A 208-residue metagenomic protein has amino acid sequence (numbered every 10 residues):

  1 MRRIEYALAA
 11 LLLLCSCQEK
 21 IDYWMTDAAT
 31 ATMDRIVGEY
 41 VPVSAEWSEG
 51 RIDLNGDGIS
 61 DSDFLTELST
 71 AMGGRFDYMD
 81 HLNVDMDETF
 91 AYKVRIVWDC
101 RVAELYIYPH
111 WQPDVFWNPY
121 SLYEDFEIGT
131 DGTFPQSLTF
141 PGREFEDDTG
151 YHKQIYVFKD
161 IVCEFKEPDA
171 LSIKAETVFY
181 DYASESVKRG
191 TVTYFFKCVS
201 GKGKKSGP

Functional and structural regions predicted by a protein language model:
M1-R2, Q18: N-terminal hydrophobic targeting signals that begin at the initiator methionine
R2-A9: Sec-dependent signal peptide recognition, specifically the positively charged N-region followed immediately by
Y6, A29-A31, E185: Residues embedded in well-ordered secondary-structure elements
L13-S16: C-terminal motif of bacterial Sec signal peptides marking the signal peptidase cleavage site
Q18-A103, K204-P208: Acidic/polar, low-complexity intrinsically disordered N-terminal segments immediately downstream of a Sec signal
D22, Y156-K159, E167-P208: Edge beta-strand at a domain terminus
V41-I52, S137-E146, S172-D181: Generic short beta-strand segments
F76-A170, T191-K197: Contiguous, well-ordered beta-strand patches that form the walls/edges of small beta-barrel/beta-sandwich domains
